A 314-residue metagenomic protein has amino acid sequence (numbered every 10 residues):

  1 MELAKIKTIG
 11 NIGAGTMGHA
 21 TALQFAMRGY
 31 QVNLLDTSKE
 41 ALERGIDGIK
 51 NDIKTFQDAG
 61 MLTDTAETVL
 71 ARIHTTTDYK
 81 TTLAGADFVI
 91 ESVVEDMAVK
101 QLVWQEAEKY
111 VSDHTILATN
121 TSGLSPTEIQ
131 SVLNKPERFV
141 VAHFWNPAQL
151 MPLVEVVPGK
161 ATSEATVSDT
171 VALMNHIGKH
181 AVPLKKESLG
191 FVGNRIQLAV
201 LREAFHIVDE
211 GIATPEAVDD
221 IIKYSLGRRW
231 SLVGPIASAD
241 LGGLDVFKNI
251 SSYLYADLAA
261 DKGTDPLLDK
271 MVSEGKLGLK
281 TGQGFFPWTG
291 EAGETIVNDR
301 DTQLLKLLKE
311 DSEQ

Functional and structural regions predicted by a protein language model:
M1-T55, A59: NAD(P)+-binding Rossmann beta1-loop-alpha1 motif at the extreme N-terminus of oxidoreductases
E2-L3, R28, K179, E210 (+1 more regions): NAD(P)-dependent Rossmann-like dehydrogenase/reductase catalytic/cofactor-binding core
A20, A148-V157, H176-I177, V182-E210 (+2 more regions): Active-site-proximal catalytic alpha-helix in oxidoreductases
N33, H74-T76, I90, V140-A142 (+1 more regions): Hydrophobic/aromatic beta-strand patches that form the interior of the parallel beta-sheet core in alpha/beta enzyme
E40-N51, V99, A165-H176, A217-D220 (+1 more regions): A non-catalytic, amphipathic alpha-helix used as a structural packing/dimerization or gating element in enzyme scaffolds
A41, M61, T65-I116, L124: Rossmann-like NAD(P)-binding element
T119-G190, N194-R195: Rossmann-fold dinucleotide-binding core
